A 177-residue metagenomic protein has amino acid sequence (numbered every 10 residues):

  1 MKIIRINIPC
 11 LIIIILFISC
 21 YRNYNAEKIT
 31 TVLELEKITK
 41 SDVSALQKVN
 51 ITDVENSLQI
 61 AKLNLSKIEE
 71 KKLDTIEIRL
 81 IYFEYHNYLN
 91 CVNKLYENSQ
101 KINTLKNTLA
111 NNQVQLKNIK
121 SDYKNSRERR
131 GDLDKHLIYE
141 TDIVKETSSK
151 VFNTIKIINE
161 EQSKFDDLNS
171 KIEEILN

Functional and structural regions predicted by a protein language model:
M1-C10: Bacterial N-terminal signal peptides that target proteins for export
N7-I8, S41, K145: Short, well-ordered helical secondary-structure segments
L16-S19: C-terminal motif of bacterial Sec signal peptides marking the signal peptidase cleavage site
Y21-F83: Immediate post-signal-peptide N-terminus of mature secreted/exported proteins
L65, E69-N107: Generic signature of mature, soluble extracytoplasmic domains
L89-N90, K94-N177: Extracytoplasmic electrostatic interaction patches
